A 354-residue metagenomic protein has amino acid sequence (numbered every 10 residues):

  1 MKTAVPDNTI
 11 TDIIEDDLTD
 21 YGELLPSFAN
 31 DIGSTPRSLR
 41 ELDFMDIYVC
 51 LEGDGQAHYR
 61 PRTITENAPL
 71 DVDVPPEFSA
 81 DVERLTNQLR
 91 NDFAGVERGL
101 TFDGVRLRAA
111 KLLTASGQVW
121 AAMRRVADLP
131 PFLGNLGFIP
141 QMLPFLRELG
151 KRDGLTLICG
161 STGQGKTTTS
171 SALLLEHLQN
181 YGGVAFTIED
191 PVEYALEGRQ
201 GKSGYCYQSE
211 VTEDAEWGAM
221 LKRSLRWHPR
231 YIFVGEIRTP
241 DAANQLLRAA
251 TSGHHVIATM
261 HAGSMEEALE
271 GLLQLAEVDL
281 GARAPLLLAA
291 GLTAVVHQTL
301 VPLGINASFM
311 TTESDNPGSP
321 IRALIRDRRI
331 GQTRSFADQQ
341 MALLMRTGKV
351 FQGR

Functional and structural regions predicted by a protein language model:
T3-R354: Short, flexible helix-loop junctions that flank or precede catalytic/ligand sites
